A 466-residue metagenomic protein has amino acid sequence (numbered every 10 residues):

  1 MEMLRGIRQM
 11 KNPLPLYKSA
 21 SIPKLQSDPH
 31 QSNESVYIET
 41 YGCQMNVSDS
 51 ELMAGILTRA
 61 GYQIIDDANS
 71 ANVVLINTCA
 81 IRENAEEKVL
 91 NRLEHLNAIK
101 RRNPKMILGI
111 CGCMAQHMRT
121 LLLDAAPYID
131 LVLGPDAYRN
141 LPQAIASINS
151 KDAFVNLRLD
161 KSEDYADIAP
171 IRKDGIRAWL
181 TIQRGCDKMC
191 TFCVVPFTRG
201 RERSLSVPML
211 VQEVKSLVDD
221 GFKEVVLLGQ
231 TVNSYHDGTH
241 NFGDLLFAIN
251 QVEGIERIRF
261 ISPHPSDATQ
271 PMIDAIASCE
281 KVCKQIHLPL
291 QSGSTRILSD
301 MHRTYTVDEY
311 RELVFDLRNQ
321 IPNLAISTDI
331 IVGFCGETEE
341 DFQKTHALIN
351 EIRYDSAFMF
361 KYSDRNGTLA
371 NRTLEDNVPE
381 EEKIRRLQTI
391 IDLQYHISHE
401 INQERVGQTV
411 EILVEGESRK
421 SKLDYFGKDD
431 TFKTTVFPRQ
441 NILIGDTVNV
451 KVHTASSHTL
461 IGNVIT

Functional and structural regions predicted by a protein language model:
M1-L228, N233, P271, I286 (+6 more regions): Proteins enriched for Cys/Gly/acidic motifs involved in redox and nucleic-acid/cofactor modification
M1-M10, A370-T466: Terminal RNA-binding accessory module
L108-G112, H117, D219-E339, N350: Conserved SAM/AdoMet-binding glycine-rich loop
R139, K188, N233, T295-R296 (+2 more regions): Glycine-centered loop/turn positions within well-structured domains that cap or flank conserved ligand/cofactor-binding
K173-I176, C186-K188, V282, S292 (+5 more regions): Short flexible coil/turn linkers enriched for glycine and charged/polar residues that connect secondary-structure
L288, D329, I349, A357 (+3 more regions): Hydrophobic, well-ordered secondary-structure elements that form the walls of internal hydrophobic environments
L298-M301, L369-T373: Short acidic, glycine/proline-rich loop/turn micro-motifs
D341-H346: Short, acidic/polar
